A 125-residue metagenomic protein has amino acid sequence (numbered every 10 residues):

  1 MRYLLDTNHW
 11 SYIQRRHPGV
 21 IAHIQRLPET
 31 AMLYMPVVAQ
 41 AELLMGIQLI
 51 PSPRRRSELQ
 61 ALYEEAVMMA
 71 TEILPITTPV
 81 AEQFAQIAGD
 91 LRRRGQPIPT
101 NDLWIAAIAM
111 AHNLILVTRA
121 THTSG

Functional and structural regions predicted by a protein language model:
M1-P36, Q48-E65, R93: Short, well-structured N-terminal submotif of metal-dependent ribonuclease cores
D6-N8, V20, L43, F84 (+2 more regions): Generic structural signal for small/hydrophobic residues in well-ordered secondary structure, especially within
R15, I115, H122: Flexible glycine-rich beta->alpha loop in the catalytic core of nucleotide-sugar glycosyltransferases
R15, M68-T71, P75: Residues in soluble alpha-helical coiled-coils and helical-bundle/repeat scaffolds
T30-M32, A70, N113: A generic structural signal for alpha->beta connector loops
V37, A120-T121: Short secondary-structure boundary segments
M45-Q48, E72-R119: Active-site neighborhoods of divalent-metal-dependent phosphate/nucleic-acid chemistry enzymes
